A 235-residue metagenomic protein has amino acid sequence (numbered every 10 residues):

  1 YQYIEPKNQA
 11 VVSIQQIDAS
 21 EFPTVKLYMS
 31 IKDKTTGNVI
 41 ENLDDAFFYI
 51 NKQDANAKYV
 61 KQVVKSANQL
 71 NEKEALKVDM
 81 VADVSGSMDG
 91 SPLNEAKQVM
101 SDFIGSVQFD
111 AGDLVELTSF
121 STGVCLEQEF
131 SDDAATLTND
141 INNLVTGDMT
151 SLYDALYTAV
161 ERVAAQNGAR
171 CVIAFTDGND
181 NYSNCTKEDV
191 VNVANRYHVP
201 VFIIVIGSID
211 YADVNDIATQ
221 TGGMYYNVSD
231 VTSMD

Functional and structural regions predicted by a protein language model:
Y1, T36, V199-P200: Composition-driven recognition of long, C-terminal low-complexity regions enriched in serine/threonine
Y1-A10, Q16-V25, T219, Y226-D235: C-terminal "exit" segments of structured domains
I4-P6, A19-E21, N42, F109 (+1 more regions): A generic structural signal for short, solvent-exposed coil/turn residues that cap or connect secondary-structure
Q9, K26, D45-F47, L114 (+1 more regions): Exposed beta-strand and adjacent loop surfaces of beta-rich binding modules that mediate intermolecular recognition
Q9, V60-V63, V172: Small/flexible residues
I14, A19-D79, V84-L93: Acidic, polar low-complexity linker/tail segments
L76, A82, D89-I104, F109-I204 (+1 more regions): Exposed acidic/Ser/Thr-rich ligand/metal-binding surfaces
